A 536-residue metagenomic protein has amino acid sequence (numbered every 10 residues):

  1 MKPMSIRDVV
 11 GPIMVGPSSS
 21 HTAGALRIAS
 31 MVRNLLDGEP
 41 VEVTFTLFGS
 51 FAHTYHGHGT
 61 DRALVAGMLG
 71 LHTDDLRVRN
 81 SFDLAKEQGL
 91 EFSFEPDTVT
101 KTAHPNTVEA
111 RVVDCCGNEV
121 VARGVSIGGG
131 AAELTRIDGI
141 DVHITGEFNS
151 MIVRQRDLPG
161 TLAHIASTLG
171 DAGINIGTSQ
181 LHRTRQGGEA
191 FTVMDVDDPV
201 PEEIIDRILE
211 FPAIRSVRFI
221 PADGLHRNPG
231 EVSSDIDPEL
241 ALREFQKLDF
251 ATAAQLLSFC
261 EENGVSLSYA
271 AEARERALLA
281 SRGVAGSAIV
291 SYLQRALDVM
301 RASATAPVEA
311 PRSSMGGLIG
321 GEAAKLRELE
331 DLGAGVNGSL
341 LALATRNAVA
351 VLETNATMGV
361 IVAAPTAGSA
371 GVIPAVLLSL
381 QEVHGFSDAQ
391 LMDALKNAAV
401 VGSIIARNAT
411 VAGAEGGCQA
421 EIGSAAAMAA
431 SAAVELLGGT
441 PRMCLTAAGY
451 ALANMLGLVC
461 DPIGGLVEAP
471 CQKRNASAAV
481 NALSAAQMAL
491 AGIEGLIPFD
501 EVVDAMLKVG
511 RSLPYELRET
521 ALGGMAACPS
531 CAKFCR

Functional and structural regions predicted by a protein language model:
M1-D114, G146, V193-E202, E210-S216 (+3 more regions): Generic N-terminal targeting/processing segments that precede catalytic cores or assembly contacts
S5-M14, L352-V362, I405-E415, P462-V467: Glycine/charged-rich beta-loop-alpha catalytic/anionic-binding loops adjacent to active sites
I13-L26, E353-L378, Q419-A426: Glycine/serine-rich anion-binding loops at beta->alpha junctions that coordinate negatively charged ligand groups
T22-L36, P159, P374-G385, A430-G438: Alpha-helical support elements that line or immediately flank enzyme active sites and cofactor-binding pockets
R33-T44, L71-D75, L380-L395, L436-A447: Phosphate-handling active-site elements
L76, F92-F94, E119-S234: A conserved regulatory-domain signal marking ACT and ACT-like small-molecule sensing domains and adjacent regulatory
D141-I152, G177-Q180, D206, F211-N228 (+3 more regions): A structural signal for small-residue-enriched, beta-sheet-centric alpha/beta enzyme cores and oligomeric scaffold folds
N337, L341-A356, S379-N408: Helix-rich "cap/lid" substructures immediately adjacent to catalytic or cofactor-binding pockets
